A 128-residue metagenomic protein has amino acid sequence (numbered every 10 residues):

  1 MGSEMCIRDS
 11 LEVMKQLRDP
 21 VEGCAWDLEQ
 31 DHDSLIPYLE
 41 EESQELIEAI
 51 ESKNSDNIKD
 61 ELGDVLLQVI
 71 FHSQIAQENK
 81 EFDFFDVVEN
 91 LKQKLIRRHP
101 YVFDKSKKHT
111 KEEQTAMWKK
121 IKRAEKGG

Functional and structural regions predicted by a protein language model:
M1-C6: Short, small-residue-biased leader/transition segments that mark boundaries at the very start of proteins
I7-E61, L67-G128: Flexible "arm" and connector segments at domain edges
